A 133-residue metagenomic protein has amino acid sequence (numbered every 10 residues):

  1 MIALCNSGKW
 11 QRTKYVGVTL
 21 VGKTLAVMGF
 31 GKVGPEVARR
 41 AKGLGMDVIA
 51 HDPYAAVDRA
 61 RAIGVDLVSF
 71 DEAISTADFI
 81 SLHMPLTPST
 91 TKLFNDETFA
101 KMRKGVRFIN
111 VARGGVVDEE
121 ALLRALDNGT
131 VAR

Functional and structural regions predicted by a protein language model:
M1-T24, E36-R39, G43: Phosphate-binding beta-alpha-beta segment of Rossmann-like dinucleotide-binding domains, i.e., the NAD(P)
V27: Short glycine-aspartate micro-motif
F30-G31: Glycine-rich Rossmann-fold phosphate-binding loop(s) that bind the pyrophosphate of adenine dinucleotide cofactors
G34-E36, D58: Short, well-ordered, mixed-charge alpha-helical segments that flank or form enzyme active sites
M46-D47: Residues at the starts of beta-strands that form the adenosine-phosphate
A50: Conserved SAM-binding motif I beta-strand of class I
Y54-R133: Rossmann-like adenosine-cofactor binding region
